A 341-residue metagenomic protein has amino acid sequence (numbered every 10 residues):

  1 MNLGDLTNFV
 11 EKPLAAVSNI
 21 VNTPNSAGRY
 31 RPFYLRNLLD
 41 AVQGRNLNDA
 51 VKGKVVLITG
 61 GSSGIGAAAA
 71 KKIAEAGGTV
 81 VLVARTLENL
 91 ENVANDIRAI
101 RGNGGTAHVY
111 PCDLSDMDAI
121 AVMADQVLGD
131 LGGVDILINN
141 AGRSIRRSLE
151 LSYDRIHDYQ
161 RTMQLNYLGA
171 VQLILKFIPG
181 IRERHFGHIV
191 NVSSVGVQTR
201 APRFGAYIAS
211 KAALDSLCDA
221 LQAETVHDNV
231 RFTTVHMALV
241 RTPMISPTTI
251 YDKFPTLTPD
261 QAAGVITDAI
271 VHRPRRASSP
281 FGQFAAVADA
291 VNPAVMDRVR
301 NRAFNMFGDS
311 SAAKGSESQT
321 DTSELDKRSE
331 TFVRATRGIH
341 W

Functional and structural regions predicted by a protein language model:
M1-K52, R300-W341: Non-catalytic terminal and boundary segments that flank Rossmann-like NAD(P)-dependent oxidoreductase
V55, S62-S63: Conserved glycine-rich cofactor-binding loop
G78-N92: Conserved glycine-rich Rossmann-like NAD(P)H-binding loop of the short-chain dehydrogenase/reductase
E88, Y110-V122, I156: The beta1-alpha1 cofactor-binding region of Rossmann-like NAD(H)/NADP(H)-dependent oxidoreductases
S144-Q160, R203: Conserved mid-core segment of classical short-chain dehydrogenase/reductases
I174, S210: Active-site helix of classical SDR
T234, Y251-A290, R298: C-terminal helical subdomain
